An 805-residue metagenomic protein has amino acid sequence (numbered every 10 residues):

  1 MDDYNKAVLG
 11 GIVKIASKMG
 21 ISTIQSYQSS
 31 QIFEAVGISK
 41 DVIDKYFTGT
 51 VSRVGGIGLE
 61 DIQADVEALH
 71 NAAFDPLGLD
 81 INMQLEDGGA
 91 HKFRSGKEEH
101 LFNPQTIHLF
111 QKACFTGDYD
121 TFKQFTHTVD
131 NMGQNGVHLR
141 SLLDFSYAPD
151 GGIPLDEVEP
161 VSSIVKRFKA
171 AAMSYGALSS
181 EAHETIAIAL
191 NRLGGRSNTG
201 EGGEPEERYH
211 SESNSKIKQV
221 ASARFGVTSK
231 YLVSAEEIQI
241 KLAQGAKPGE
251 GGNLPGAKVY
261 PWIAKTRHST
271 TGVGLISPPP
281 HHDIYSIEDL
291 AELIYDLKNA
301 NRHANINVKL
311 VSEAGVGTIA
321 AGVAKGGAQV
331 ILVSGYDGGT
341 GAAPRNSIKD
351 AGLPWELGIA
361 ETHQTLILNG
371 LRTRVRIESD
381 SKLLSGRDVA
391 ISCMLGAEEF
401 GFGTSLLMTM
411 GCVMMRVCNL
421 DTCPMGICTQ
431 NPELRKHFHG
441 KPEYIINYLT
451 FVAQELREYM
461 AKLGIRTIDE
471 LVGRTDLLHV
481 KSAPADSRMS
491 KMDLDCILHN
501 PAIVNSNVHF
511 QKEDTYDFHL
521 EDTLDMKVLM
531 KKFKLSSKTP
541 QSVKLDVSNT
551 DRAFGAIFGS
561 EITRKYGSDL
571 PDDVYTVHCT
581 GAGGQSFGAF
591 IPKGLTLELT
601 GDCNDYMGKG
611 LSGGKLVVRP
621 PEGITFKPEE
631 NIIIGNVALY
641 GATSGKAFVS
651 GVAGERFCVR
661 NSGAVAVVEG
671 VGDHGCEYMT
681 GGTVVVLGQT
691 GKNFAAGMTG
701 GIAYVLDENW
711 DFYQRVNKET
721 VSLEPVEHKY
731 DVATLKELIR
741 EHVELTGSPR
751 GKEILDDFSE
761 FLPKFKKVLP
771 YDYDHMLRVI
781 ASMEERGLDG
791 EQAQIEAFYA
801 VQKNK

Functional and structural regions predicted by a protein language model:
M1-K6, K14-S17, G96-H100, K112-F115 (+21 more regions): Hydrophobic alpha-helical scaffolding
M1-S229, A235-E237, K241-P248, A257 (+3 more regions): Flexible, glycine-rich loop/tail regions that form catalytic "lids" or insertion modules at the edges of active sites
D3, A7, M19-S22, D120 (+26 more regions): Conserved active-site and cofactor/substrate-binding residues in soluble primary-metabolism enzymes
A7, G11-K18, Y27-S30, Y46 (+17 more regions): Generic, well-ordered alpha-helical scaffold segments in large soluble proteins
V8, S29, E34, S234 (+7 more regions): Mobile "lid/hinge" segments at catalytic clefts and subdomain interfaces of large enzymes
V13, I24-Q25, I38-Y46, V227 (+10 more regions): Alpha/beta enzyme core
I15-S26, N198-G202, N301-K309, R372 (+4 more regions): Flexible, glycine/charged-enriched surface loops at secondary-structure junctions
L434-R435, I446, Y459-L463, V472-T475 (+1 more regions): Long, distal/terminal scaffolding or interaction modules with repetitive or compositionally biased sequence
